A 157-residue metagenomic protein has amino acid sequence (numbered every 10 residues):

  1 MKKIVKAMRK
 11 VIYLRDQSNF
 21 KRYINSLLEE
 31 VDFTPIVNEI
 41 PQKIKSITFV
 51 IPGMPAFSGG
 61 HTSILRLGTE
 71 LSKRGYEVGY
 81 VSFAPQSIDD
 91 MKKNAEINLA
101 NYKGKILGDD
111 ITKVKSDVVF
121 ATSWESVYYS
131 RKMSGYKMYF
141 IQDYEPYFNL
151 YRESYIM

Functional and structural regions predicted by a protein language model:
M1-P41: Membrane-proximal basic amphipathic "stem/tether" segments
L28-I36, F83-M157: Extended catalytic core of nucleotide-activated donor transferases of GT-like folds
I44: Phosphate-coordination loops involved in phosphoryl transfer and adenosine-cofactor binding
I47: Short carbohydrate-recognition loop motifs
V50-P52, V81, F140: Short hydrophobic segments within beta-strands
I51-S63: A short, glycine/small-residue-rich beta-strand->loop->alpha-helix junction that serves as a flexible
H61-L71: Short amphipathic alpha-helix
Y76-V78, K137: Hydrophobic anchor at the start of a short beta-strand that flanks the dinucleotide cofactor-binding loop
